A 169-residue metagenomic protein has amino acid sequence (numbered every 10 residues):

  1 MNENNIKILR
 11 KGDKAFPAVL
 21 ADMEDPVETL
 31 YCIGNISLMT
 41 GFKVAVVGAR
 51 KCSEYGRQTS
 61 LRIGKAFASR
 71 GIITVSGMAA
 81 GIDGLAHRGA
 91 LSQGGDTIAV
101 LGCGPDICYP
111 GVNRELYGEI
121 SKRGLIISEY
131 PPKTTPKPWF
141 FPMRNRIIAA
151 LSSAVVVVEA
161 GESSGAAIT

Functional and structural regions predicted by a protein language model:
N2-T169: Glycine-biased, small-residue-rich flexible motifs in mid-sequence functional cores and linkers
